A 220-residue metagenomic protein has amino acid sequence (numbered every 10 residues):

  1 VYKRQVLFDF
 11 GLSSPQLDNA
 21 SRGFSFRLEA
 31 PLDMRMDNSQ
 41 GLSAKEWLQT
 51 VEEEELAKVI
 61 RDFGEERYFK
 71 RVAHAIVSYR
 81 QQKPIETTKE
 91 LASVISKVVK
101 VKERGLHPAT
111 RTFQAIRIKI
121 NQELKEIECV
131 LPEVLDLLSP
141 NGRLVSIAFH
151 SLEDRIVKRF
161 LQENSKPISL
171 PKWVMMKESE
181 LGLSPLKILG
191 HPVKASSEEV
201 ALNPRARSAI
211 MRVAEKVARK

Functional and structural regions predicted by a protein language model:
K3-K220: S-adenosyl-L-methionine-dependent methyltransferase catalytic core, i.e., the SAM/SAH-binding region
